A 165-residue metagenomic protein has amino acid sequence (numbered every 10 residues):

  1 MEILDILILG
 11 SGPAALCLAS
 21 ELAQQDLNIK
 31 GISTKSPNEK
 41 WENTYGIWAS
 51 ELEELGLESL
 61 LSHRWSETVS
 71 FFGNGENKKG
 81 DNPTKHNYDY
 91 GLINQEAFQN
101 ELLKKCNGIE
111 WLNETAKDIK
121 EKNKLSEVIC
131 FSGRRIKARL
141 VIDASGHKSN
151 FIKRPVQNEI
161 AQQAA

Functional and structural regions predicted by a protein language model:
M1-A14: Beta1/beta-strand and adjacent pyrophosphate-binding region of the FAD-binding site in flavoprotein oxidoreductases
L4, D26, A138-R139: Short, well-ordered alpha-helix to beta-strand connector turns
I6-I8, I29, K124, V128: Hydrophobic aliphatic residue packing
A14, P37, H147-K148: Conserved Rossmann-like nucleotide-cofactor binding loop
C17, E21-G75: N-terminal FAD cofactor-binding segment of flavoenzymes
E21, K105-A165: Predominantly flavin-linked oxidoreductase catalytic cores and closely associated redox partners
A49-E114, I119-L125: A conserved beta-strand/loop capping segment in the N-terminal third of enzymes that catalyze redox or closely related
